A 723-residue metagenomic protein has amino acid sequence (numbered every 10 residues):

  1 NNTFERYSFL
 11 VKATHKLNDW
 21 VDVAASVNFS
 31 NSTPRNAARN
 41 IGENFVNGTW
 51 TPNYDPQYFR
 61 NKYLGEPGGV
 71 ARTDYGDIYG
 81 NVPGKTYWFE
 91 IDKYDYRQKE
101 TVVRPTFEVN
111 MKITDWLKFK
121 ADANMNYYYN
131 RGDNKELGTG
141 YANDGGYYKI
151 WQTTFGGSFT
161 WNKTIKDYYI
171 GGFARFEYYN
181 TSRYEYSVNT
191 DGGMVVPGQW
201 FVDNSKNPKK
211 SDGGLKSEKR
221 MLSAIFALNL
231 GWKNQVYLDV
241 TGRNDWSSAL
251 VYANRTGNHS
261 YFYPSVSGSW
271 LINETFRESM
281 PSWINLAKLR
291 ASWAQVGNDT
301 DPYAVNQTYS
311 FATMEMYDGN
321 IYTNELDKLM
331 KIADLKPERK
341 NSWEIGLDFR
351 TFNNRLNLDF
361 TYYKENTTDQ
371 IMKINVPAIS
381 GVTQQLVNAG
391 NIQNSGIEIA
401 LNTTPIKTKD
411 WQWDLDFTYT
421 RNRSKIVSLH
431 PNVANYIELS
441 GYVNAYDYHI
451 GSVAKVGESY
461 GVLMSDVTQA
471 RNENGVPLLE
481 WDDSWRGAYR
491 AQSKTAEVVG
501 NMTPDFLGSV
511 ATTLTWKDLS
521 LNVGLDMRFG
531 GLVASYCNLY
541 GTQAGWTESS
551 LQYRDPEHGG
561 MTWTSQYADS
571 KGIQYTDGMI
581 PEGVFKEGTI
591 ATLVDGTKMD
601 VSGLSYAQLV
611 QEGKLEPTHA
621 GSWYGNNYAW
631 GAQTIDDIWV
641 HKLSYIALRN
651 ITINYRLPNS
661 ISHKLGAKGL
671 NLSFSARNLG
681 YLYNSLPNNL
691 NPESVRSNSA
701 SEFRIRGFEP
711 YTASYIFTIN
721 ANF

Functional and structural regions predicted by a protein language model:
K12-V21, S26-N31, R39, G76-N134 (+2 more regions): Extracellular/periplasmic, surface-exposed regions of secreted and cell-surface proteins
P34-Y58, L429-N435, S565, S570 (+1 more regions): Low-complexity intrinsically disordered tracts that form flexible linkers/tails across taxa
R35-V102, Y322, G475, D483: Acidic/polar loop-and-plug regions of large Gram-negative outer-membrane beta-barrel proteins
Y127, R486-G487, R528-G530: Short, surface-exposed beta-strand-loop junctions and turns on beta-sheet-rich folds
S282, T515-G631, R656-S714, N722: C-terminal beta-signal and adjacent terminal beta-strands/loops of Gram-negative outer-membrane beta-barrel proteins
A304, V387, T404-M502, V533 (+1 more regions): Conserved small-residue
